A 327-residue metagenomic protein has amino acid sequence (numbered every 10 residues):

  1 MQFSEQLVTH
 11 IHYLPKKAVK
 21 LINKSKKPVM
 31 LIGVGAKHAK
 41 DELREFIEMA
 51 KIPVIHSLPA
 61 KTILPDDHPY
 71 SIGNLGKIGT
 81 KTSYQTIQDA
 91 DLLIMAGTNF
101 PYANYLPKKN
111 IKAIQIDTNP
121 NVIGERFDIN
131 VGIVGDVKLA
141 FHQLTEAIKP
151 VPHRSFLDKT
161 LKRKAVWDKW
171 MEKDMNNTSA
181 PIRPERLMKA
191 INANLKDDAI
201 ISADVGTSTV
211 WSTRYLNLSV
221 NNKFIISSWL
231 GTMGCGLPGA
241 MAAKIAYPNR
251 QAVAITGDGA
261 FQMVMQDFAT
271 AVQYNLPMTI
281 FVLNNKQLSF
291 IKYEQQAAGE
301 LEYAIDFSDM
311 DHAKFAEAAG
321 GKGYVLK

Functional and structural regions predicted by a protein language model:
M1-I22, M171: Conformationally flexible catalytic loops at phosphate/diphosphate-handling active centers
Q6, D89-A90, A140, E146 (+1 more regions): Conserved thiamine diphosphate
L14-P28, I87-A90, A190-A199, K244-N249: Glycine-rich phosphate/diphosphate-binding loops that line cofactor/substrate pockets in enzymes
K26-A39, I47: Glycine-rich phosphate/diphosphate-binding loops and the adjacent beta-loop-alpha structural elements that coordinate
I52-P59, I114-D117, I280-L283: Short internal beta-strands
A60-K159, Q295, M310: Glycine-rich, acidic loop regions that bind phosphate or pyrophosphate groups
D89-L92, N99-P101, V210-Q287: Thiamine diphosphate
K164-Y247: Active-site diphosphate/adenylate-binding microenvironment
